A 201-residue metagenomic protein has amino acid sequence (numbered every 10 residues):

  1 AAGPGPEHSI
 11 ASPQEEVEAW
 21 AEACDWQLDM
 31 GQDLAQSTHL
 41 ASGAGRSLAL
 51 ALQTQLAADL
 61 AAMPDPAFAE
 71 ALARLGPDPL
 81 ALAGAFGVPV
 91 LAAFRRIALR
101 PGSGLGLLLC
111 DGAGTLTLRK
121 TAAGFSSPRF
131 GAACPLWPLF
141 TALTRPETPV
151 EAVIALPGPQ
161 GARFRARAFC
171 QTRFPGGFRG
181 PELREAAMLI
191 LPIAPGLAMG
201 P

Functional and structural regions predicted by a protein language model:
A1-P201: Conserved binding/catalytic microenvironments
